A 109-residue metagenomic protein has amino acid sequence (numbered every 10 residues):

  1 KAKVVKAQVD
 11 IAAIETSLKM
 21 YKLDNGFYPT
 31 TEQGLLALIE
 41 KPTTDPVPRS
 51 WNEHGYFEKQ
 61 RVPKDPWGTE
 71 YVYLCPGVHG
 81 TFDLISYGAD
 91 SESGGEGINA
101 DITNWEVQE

Functional and structural regions predicted by a protein language model:
K1-V9: Amphipathic alpha-helical segments typified by the pilin-like N-terminal helix that continues immediately C-terminal
V4-V5, T16-K19, D24-N25, E32 (+3 more regions): Short, surface-exposed interaction loops/tails
V9-D10, T43: Short, flexible segments with low predicted structural confidence
G34-G55: Acidic, glycine-rich loop-and-strand cores that form catalytic or ligand-binding grooves in diverse globular domains
